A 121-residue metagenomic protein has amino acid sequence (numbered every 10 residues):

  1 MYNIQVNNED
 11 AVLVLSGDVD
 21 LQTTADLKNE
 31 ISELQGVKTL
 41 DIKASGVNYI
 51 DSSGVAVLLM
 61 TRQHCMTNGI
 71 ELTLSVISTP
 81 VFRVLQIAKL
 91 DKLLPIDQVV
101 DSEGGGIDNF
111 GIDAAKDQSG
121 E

Functional and structural regions predicted by a protein language model:
M1-Y49, M60-E121: STAS-like cytosolic regulatory interaction modules
